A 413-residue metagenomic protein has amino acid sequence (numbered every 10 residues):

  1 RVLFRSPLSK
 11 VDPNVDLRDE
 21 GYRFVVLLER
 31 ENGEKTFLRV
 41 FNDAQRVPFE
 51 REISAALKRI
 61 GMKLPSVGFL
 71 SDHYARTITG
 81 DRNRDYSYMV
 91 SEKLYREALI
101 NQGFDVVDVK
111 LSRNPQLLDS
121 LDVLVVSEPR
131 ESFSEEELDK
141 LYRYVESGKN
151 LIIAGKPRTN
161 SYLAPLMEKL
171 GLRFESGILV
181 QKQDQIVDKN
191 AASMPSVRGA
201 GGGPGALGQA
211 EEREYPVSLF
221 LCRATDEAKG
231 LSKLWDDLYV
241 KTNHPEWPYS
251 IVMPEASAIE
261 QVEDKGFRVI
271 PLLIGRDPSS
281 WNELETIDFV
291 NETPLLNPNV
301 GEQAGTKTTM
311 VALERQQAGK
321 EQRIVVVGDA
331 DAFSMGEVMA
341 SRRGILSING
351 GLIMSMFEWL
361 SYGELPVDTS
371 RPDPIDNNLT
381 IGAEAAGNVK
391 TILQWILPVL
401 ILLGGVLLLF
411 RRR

Functional and structural regions predicted by a protein language model:
V2-L3: Short, small-residue-biased leader/transition segments that mark boundaries at the very start of proteins
L8-S9, N14-L27: Structural micro-motif
D16-R18, E29, A56-P65, Q261-E263 (+1 more regions): Short boundary motifs at domain starts and secondary-structure transition points
R23-F24, R30-Q116, F357-E358, L365: Aromatic-Pro/Gly-enriched surface loop or interdomain linker that acts as a lid/target-recognition segment
R30-N32, V40-A44, S71-H73, R130 (+3 more regions): A mature extracytoplasmic/lumenal domain signature
Y86-G363: Acidic, S/T/G-rich, low-cysteine, solvent-exposed domains in lumenal/extracellular/periplasmic regions of secretory
Q261, N377-R413: C-terminal signal-anchor/stop-transfer transmembrane helix together with its immediate cytosolic, Lys/Arg-enriched
M354-E384: Juxtamembrane amphipathic/hinge helix adjacent to a transmembrane helix
